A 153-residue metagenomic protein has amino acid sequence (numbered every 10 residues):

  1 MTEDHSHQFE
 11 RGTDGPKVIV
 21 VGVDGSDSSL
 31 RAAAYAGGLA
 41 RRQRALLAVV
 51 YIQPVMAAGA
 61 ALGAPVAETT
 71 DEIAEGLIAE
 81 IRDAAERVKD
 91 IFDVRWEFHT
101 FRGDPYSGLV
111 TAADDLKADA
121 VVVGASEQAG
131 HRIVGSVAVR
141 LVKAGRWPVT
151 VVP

Functional and structural regions predicted by a protein language model:
M1-G15, R87-V121, Q128: Structural beta-alpha unit
Q8-P65: Small/aliphatic-rich secondary-structure junction motif
V50, E97-F101, T150: General small-molecule cofactor/ligand-binding pocket signal
Y51-I52, G124-S126, P153: Short secondary-structure boundary segments
A64-E68, D115-K117, V139-R140: Short, hinge-like loop/turn segments at secondary-structure boundaries
V66-E80: A short acidic, glycine-rich active-site loop that binds or catalyzes chemistry on phosphate/adenosine moieties
A120-A144: Glycine-rich, Arg-bearing micro-motifs that act as flexible, cationic patches
